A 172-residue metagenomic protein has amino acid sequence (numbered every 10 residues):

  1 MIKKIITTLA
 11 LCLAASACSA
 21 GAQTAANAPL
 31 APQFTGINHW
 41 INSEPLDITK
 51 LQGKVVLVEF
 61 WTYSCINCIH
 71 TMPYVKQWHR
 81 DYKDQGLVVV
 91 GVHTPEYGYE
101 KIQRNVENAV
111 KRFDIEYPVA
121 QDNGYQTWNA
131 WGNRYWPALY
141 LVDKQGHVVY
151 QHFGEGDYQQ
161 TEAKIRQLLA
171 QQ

Functional and structural regions predicted by a protein language model:
M1-T7: Bacterial N-terminal signal peptides that target proteins for export
T8-S16: Bacterial N-terminal signal peptides
G21-T49: N-terminal "domain-start" segment that seeds a small globular fold
W40, W61-S64, C68, W78 (+2 more regions): Signature tryptophan residues that serve as conserved aromatic anchors
D47-I69, V75, V89: Short active-site neighborhood of thiol/selenol oxidoreductases, capturing the structured segment around
Q52-V56, D84-V88, D114-Y117, K144-H147: Loop/turn elements at helix/coil->beta-strand transitions in domains of secreted/extracellular proteins
I69-F113, N123-N129: Structural microenvironment flanking redox-active thiols in thiol-disulfide oxidoreductases
K111-Y117, Q121-R166: Thiol/disulfide oxidoreductase modules built on the thioredoxin-like
